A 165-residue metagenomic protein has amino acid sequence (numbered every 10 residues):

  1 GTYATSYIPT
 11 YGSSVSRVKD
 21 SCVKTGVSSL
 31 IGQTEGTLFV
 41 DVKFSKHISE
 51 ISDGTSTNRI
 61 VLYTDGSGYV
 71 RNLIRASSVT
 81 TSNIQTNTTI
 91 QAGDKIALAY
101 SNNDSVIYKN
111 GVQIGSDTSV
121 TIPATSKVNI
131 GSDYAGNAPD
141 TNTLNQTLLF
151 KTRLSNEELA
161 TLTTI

Functional and structural regions predicted by a protein language model:
G1, D41, Y63-V120: Extracellular glycan-interaction surfaces
G1-A4, G36-S45, G136-I165: Extracellular, beta-strand-rich glycan-interacting domains
G1-Q33, Q146-R153, E157: Extracellular polysaccharide-targeting segments
T25-S29, I84-Q85, K95-I96, G136: Generic recognition of flexible, low-complexity loop/linker segments
I31-Q33, T89-Q91, P123: Surface-exposed coil/turn segments at beta-strand junctions on protein surfaces, enriched
E35-K43, G93-S101, V106-Y108, N129-G131 (+1 more regions): Residues within well-ordered beta-strands of beta-sheet-rich folds
H47-Y63, R71-A76, K109, G131 (+1 more regions): Aromatic-rich beta-strand patches that line glycan-recognition/binding surfaces of extracellular proteins
D117-L144: Flexible glycan-contacting loops in extracellular carbohydrate-active proteins
